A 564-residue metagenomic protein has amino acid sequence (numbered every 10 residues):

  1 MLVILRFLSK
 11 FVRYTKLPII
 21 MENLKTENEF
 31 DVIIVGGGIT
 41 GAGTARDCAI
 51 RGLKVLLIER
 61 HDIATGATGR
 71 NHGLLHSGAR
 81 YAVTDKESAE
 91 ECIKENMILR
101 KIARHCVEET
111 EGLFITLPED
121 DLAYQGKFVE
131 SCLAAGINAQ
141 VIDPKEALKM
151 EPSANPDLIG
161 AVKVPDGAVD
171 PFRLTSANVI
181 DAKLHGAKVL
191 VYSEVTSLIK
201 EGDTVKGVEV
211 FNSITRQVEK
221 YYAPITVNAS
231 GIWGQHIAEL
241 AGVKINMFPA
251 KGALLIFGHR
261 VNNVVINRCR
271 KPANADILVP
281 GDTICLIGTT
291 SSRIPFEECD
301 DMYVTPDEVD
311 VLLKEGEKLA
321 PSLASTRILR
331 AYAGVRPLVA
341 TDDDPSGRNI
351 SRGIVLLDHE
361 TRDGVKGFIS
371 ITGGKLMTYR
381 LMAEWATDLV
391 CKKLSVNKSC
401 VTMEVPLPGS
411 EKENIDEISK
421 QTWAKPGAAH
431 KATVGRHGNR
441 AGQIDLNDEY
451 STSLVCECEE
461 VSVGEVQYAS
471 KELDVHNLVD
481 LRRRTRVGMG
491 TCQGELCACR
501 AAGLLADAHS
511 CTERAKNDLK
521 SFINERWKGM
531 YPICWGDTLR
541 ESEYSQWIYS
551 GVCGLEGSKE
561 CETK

Functional and structural regions predicted by a protein language model:
L2-V32, D47-R51: Extreme N-terminal leader/targeting segments of oxidoreductases
N28-F30, T215-I225: Core beta-strand elements of the Rossmann-like FAD/NAD(P) dinucleotide-binding domain in flavoenzyme oxidoreductases
V32-L56: N-terminal Rossmann-like FAD-binding beta1-loop-alpha1 element of flavoenzymes
A49-G69: Glycine-rich FAD pyrophosphate-binding loop
G73-M150, D276, I418-K425, E541: Dinucleotide-binding Rossmann-like beta1-alpha1 core, especially the glycine-rich loop that anchors the ADP
I115-H185, L190-V191, S197-T204, D282 (+2 more regions): Flavin (FAD/FMN) cofactor-binding and adjacent substrate-gating region of FAD-dependent oxidoreductase domains
P171, D181, N246-A253, H259-V261 (+3 more regions): C-terminal catalytic lobe of FAD-dependent flavoproteins
N228-G242: Flavin (primarily FAD) binding-site architecture
